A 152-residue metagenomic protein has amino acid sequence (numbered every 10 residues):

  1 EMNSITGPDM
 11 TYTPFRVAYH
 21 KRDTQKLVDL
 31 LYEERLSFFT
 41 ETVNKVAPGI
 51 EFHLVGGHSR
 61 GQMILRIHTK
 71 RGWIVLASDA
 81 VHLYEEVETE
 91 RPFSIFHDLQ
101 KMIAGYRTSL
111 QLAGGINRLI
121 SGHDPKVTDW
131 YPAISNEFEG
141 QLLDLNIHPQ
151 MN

Functional and structural regions predicted by a protein language model:
E1-L54, K101-I116: Metallo-beta-lactamase
E51, G61-Q62: Glycine-rich, charged/polar anion/phosphate-binding loops that engage phosphate groups from diverse ligands
G56-R60: A short catalytic or substrate-binding loop motif that flags glycine-/basic-rich loops and adjacent residues that bind
Q62-R66, K70-N152: Cap/insert and terminal regions of metallo-dependent hydrolase folds
